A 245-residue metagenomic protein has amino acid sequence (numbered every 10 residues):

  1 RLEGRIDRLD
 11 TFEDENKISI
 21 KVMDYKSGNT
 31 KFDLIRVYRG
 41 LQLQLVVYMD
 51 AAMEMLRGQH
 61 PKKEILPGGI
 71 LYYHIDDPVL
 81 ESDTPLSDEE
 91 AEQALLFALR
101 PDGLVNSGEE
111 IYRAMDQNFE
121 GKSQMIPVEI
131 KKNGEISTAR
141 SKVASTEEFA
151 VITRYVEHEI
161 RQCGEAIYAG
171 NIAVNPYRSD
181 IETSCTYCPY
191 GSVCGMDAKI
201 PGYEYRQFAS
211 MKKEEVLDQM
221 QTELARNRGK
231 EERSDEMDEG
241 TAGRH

Functional and structural regions predicted by a protein language model:
R1-H245: Structural signature of nuclease core domains in nucleic-acid processing machines
